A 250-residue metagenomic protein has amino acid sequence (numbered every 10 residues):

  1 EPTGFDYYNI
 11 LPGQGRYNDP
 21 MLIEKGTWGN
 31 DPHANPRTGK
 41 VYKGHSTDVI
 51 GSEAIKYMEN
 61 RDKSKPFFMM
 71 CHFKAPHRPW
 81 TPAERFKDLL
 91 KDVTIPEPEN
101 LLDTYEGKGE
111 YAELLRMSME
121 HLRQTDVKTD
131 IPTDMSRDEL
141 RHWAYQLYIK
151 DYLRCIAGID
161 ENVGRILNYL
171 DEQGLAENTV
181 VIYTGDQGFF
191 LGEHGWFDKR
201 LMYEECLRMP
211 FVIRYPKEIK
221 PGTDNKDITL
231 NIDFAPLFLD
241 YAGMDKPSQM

Functional and structural regions predicted by a protein language model:
T3-G4: Short, structured coil segments at secondary-structure junctions
L11-H45, Y57-K65, M70-L230, Y241-Q249: Active-site-proximal cap/lid insertion segments
I50-G51: Alpha-helical segment that forms one wall of the substrate-binding/catalytic cleft in peptidoglycan-active domains
N231, A235: Zinc-coordinating Cys/His ligand positions in small cysteine/histidine-rich zinc-finger domains
